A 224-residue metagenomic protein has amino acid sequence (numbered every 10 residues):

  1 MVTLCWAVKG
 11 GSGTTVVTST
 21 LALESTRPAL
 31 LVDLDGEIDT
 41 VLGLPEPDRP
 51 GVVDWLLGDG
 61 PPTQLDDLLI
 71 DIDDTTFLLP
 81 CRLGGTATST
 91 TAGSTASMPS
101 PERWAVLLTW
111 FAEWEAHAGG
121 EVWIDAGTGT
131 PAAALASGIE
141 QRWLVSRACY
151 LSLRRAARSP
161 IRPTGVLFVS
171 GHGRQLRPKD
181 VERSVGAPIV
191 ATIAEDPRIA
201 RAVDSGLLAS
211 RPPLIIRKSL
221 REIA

Functional and structural regions predicted by a protein language model:
V2-G36, W114: Walker A/P-loop phosphate-binding motif and the immediately C-terminal alpha-helix
V2-T3, R27-L30, T76-F77, V122 (+3 more regions): Hydrophobic beta-strand segments of well-ordered beta-sheets in folded domains
W6-A7, L31-H117, I199-D204: P-loop/Walker-type NTP enzyme "switch/lid" segment
T15-V16, L30-D39, T130, L153 (+1 more regions): Extended hydrophobic secondary-structure segments
P45-G51, E182-S184, L207-R211: Short, hinge-like loop/turn segments at secondary-structure boundaries
R103, L107, S152-R155, R177 (+1 more regions): Helical mechanochemical/support elements of P-loop NTPase systems and associated helical scaffolds
T109-S205: Conserved catalytic-core segment of NTP-binding enzymes
R201-E222: C-terminal boundary of histidine-terminating zinc-finger modules
